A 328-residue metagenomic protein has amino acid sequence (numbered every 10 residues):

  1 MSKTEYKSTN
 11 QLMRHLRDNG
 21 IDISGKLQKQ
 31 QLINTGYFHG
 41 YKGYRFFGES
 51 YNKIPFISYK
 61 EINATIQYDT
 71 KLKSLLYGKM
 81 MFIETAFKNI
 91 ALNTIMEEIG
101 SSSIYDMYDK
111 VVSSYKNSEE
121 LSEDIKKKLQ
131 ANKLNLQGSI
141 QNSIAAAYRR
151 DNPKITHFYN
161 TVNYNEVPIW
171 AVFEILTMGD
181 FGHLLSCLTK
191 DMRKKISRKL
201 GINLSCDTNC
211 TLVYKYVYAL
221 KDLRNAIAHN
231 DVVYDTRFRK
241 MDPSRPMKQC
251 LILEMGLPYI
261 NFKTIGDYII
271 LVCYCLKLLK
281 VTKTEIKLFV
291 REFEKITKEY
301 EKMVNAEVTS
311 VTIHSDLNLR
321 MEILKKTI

Functional and structural regions predicted by a protein language model:
M1-Y59, N63-I328: Long, contiguous internal "core" modules enriched in hydrophobic/ aromatic residues
